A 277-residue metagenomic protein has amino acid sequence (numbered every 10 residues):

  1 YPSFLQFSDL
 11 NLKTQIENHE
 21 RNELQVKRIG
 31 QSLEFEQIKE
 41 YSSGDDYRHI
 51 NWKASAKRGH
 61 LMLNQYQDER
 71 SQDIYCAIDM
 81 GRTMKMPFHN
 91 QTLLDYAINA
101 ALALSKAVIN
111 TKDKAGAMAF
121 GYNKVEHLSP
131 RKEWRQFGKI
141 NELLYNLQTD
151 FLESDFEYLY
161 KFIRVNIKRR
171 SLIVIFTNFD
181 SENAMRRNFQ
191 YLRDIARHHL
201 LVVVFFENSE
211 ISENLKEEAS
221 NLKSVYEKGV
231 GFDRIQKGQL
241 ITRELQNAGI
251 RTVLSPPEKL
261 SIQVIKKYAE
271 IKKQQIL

Functional and structural regions predicted by a protein language model:
Y1-R135, R170-F176, Q190-D194: An amphipathic, basic-hydrophobic helix/alpha-beta surface used to engage anionic, phosphate-rich ligands or surfaces
S3-L10, K168, N183, R187-L277: Von Willebrand factor type A / integrin I
I78, A119-Y122, Q148, I175-F179 (+2 more regions): Active-site proximal loops enriched in glycine and acidic residues that flank catalytic Cys/His/Asp and coordinate
Q91-L93, L147-F151, V174, N178-N183 (+2 more regions): Short, contiguous acidic/charged loop-to-helix segments that flank catalytic cores in large enzymes
A100, Y158-F162, R187, K237: Well-ordered alpha-helical segments embedded in enzymatic catalytic cores
S105-K106, R164, I265: Generic structural signal for well-ordered alpha-helical scaffold segments
L128-N141, L260-I262: Short, electropositive alpha-helical surface patch
R135-L172: Von Willebrand factor
